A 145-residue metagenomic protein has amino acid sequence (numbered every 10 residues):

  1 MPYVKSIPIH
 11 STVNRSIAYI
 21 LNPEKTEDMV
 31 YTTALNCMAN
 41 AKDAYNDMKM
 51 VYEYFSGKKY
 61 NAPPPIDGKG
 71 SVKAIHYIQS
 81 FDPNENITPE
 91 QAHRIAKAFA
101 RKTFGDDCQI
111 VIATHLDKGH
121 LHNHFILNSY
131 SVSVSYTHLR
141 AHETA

Functional and structural regions predicted by a protein language model:
M1-R140: N-terminal nicking endonuclease/strand-transfer module with a His-rich metal-binding environment and a catalytic Tyr
A141-A145: A short, hydrophobic C-terminal helix/tail in secreted or cell-surface proteins
